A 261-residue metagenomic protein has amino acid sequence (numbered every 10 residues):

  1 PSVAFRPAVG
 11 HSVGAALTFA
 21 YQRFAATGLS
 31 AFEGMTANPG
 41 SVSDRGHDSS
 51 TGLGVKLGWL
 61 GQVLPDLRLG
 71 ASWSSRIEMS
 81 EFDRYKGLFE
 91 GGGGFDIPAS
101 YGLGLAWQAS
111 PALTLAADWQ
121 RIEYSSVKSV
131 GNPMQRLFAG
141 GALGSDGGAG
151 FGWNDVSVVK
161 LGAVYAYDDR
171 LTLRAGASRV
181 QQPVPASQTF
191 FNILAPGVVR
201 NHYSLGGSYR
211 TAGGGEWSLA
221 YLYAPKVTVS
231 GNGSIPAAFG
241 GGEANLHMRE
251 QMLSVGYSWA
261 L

Functional and structural regions predicted by a protein language model:
P1-L261: Outer-membrane beta-barrel porins/channels
